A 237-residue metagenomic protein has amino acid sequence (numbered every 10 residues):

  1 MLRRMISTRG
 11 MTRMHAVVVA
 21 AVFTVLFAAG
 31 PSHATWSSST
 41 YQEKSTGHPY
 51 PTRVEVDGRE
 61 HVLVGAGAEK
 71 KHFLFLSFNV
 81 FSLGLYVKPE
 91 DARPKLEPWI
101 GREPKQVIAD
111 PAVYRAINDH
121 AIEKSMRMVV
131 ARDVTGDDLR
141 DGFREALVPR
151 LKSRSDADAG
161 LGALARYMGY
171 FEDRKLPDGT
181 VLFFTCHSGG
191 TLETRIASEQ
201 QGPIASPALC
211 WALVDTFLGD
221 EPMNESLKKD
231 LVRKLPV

Functional and structural regions predicted by a protein language model:
M5-V18: Bacterial N-terminal signal peptides that target proteins for export
V18-A28: Bacterial N-terminal signal peptides
G30-H33: Sec/Tat signal peptide C-region and signal peptidase I cleavage site
T35-R102: N-terminal secretory signal peptides
K88-G179: Mid-length scaffold segments of soluble, non-membrane domains
L176-H187, L192-I196: Short tryptophan-centered beta-strand motifs in secreted/extracellular beta-sheet-rich domains of glycan-recognition
Q200-K228: Flexible glycine-rich active-site/ligand-binding loops centered on an Asp-His dyad
S226-V237: Cysteine/selenocysteine-centered motifs that mediate thiol-based redox chemistry or coordinate metal-sulfur cofactors
